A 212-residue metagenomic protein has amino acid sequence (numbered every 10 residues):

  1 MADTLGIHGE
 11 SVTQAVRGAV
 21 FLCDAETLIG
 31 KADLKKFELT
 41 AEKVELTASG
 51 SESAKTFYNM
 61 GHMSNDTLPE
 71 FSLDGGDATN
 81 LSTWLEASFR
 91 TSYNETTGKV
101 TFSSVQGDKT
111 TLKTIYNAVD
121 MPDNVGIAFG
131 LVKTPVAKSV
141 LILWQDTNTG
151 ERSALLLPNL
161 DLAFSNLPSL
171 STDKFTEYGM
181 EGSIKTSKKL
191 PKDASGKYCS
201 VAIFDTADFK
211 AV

Functional and structural regions predicted by a protein language model:
M1-G61: Polar/acidic, low-complexity leader/linker segments enriched in S/T/G and N/D
T47-T97: A glycine-rich, hydrophobic loop/mini-helix early in the fold
D77, S104-D108, W144-N148, D161 (+1 more regions): Beta-strand elements of well-folded, non-transmembrane domains
S82-S92, K99, V119-L131: Short secondary-structure capping micro-motifs at structural edges
S88-R90, W144, P168-L170: Beta-strand-rich interaction surfaces with strong enrichment in secreted/lumenal proteins
F89-L112, D173-K188: Oligomerization/assembly interface segments of phage tail-like spikes and tubes
D108-N159: Short helix-loop boundary/capping segments
A154-V212: Mixed-charge, glycine-accented linear interaction segment located at domain edges/termini
